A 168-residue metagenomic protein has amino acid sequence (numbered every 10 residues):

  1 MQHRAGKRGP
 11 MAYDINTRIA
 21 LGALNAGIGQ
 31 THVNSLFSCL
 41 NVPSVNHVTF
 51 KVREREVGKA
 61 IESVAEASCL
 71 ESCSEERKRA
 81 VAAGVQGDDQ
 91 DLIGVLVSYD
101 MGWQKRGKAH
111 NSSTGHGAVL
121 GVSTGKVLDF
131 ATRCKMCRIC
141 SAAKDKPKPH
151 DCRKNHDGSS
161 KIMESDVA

Functional and structural regions predicted by a protein language model:
M1-N16, A23-H32, C39-A168: RNase H-like nuclease fold core
